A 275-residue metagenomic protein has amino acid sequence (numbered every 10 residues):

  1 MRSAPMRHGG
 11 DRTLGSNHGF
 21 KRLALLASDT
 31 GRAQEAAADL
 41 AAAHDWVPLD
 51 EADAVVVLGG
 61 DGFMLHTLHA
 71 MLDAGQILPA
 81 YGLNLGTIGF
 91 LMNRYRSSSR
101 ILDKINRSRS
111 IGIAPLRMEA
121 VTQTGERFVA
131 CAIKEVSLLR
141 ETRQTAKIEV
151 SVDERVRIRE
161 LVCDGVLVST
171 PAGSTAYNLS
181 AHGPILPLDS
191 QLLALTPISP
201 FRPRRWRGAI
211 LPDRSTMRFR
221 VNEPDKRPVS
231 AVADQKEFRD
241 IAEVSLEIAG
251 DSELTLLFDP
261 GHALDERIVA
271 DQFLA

Functional and structural regions predicted by a protein language model:
M1-L58, M64-D73, Y95-I111, T122-A130: ATP/NTP phosphate-donor binding region
V56, N84, V136, Q235: A residue-level signal for conserved active-site and pocket-lining positions in enzyme catalytic cores
G60-F63, G86, A172-S174: Short glycine-rich anion-binding loops that position phosphate/pyrophosphate groups of nucleotides and phosphorylated
I77-Y81: Proline-centered loop/turn at the N-terminus of a beta-strand
G86-G165: Catalytic core of DAGKc-family lipid kinases
A130, L138-L139, R143, D153-I158 (+1 more regions): ATP/nucleoside-binding phosphotransfer catalytic cores, i.e., glycine-rich phosphate-binding loops
V150, G173, A231: Short aromatic-centered micro-motifs
E160-C163, L167-R204: Gly/Ser/Thr-rich active-site loops/lids in small-molecule metabolic enzymes that frequently grip phosphoryl groups
